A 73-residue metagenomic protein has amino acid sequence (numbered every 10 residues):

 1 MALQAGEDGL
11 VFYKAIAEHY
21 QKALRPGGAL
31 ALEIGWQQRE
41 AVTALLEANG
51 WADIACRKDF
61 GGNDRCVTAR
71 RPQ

Functional and structural regions predicted by a protein language model:
M1-F12: Mobile active-site "lid"/loop adjacent to the S-adenosyl-L-methionine
L3, A23-P26: Helix-to-beta-strand junctions that scaffold the AdoMet/dcAdoMet cofactor pocket in Class I SAM-dependent enzymes
E7, E40, D64: Solvent-exposed, flexible loop/coil residues
D8-G9, I16, E47, C56: A general marker of short, structured functional hotspots
F12-Y13, Y20, W51, F60: Aromatic side chains
A15-E18, I34-N49: Short alpha-helix
R25, T43-Q73: Core SAM-dependent methyltransferase catalytic element
L30-A31: A short hydrophobic/small-residue beta-strand
